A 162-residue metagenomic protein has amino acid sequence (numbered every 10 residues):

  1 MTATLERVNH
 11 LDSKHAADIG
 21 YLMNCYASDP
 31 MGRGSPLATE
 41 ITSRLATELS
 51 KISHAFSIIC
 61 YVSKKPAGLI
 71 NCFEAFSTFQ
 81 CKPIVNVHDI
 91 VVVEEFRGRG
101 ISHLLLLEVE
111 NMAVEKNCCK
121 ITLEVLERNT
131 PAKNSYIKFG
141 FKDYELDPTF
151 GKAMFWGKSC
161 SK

Functional and structural regions predicted by a protein language model:
T2-R7, L11, Y21, C119-K162: C-terminal "cap" of GNAT-fold acetyltransferases
A3-K82, H88, L106, L146-T149 (+1 more regions): Acetyl-CoA-dependent GNAT
P83, R99, E115-C119: Short coil/turn segments at alpha/beta junctions that flank glycine-rich nucleotide-binding fingerprints
H88-I90, F139: Structural detector for helix-capping/boundary residues
I90-R97, L126: A short, internal acetyl-CoA/4′-phosphopantetheine-binding micro-motif in the GNAT/acyltransferase core
G98-N111, N134, K138: Conserved acetyl-CoA-binding loop-helix of GNAT-fold acetyltransferases
